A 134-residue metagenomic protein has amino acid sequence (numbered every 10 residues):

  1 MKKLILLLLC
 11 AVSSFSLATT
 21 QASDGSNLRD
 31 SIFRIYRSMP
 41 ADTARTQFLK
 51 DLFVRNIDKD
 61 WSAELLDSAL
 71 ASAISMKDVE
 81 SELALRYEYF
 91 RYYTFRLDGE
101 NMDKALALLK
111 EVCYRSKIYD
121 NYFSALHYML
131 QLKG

Functional and structural regions predicted by a protein language model:
L4-S13: Sec-dependent N-terminal signal peptides
I5, A18-G134: A "functional boundary" signal
